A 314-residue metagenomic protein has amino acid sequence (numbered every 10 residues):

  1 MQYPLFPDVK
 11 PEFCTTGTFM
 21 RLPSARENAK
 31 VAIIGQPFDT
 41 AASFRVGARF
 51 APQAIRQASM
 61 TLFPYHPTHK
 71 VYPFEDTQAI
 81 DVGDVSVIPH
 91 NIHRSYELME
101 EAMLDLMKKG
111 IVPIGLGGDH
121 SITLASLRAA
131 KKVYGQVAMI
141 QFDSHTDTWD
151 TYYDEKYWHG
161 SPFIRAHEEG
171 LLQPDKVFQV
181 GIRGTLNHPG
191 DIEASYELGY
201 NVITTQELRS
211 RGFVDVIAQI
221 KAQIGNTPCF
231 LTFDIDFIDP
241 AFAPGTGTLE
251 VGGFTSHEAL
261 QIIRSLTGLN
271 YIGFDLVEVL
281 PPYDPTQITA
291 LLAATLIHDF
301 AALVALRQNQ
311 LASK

Functional and structural regions predicted by a protein language model:
Q2-K314: Conserved alpha-helical scaffold segments that buttress catalytic/binding sites
